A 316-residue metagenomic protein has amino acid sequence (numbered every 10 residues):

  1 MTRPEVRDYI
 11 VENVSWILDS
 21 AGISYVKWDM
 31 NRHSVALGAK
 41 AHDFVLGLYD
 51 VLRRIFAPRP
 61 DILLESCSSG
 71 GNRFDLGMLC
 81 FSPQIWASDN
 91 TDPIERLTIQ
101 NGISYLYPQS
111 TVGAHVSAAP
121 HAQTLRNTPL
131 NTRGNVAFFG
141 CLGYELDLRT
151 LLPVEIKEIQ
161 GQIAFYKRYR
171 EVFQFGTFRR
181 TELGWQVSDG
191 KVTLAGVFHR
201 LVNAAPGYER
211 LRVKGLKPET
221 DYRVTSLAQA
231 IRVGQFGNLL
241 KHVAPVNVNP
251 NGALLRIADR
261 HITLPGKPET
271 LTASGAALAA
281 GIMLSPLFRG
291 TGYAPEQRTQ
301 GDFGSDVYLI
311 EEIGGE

Functional and structural regions predicted by a protein language model:
M1-N131, F138-E155: Active-site neighborhood of glycoside hydrolase catalytic domains
I23-Y25, P129, G134, F139-C141 (+4 more regions): Active-site lining segments that contact anionic ligands and/or coordinate catalytic metals
A122-L125, T150, P206-E209, T225 (+1 more regions): Short conserved micro-motifs at the rims of enzyme active sites and ligand-binding pockets
C141, L146-R179: Aromatic- and carboxylate-lined catalytic core of secreted/periplasmic carbohydrate-active enzymes
Y166-R180, R212, P250, S274-S285: Feature captures the RNA virus RNA-dependent RNA polymerase
R180-E219: Carbohydrate-binding surface patches
K214-A230: Solvent-exposed beta-hairpin/edge-strand motifs
F236-E316: C-terminal beta-strand-rich structural cap/linker in extracellular carbohydrate-active enzymes
